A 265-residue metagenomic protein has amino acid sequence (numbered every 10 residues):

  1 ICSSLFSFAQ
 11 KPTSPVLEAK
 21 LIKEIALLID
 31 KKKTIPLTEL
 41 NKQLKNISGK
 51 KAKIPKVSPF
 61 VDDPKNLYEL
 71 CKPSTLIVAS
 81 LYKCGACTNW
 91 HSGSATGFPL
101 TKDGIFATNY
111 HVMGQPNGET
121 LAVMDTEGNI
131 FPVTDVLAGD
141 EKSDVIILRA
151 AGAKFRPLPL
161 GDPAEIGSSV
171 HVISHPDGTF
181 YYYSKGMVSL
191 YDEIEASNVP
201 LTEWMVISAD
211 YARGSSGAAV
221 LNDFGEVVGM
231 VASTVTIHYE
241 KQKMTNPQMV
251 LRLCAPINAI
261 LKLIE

Functional and structural regions predicted by a protein language model:
C2-S4: N-terminal signal peptide c-region/cleavage motif recognized by signal peptidases
S7-A9: Boundary at the C-terminal end of the N-terminal hydrophobic targeting segment
K11-S48, F155-R156, V227-E265: C-terminal cap/linker of serine protease catalytic domains
P59-K65, T75, S80-D103, F131-P132 (+2 more regions): A conserved glycine-rich beta-strand in the N-terminal activation segment of trypsin-fold
D63, C87-W90, V112-P116, R156-E203 (+2 more regions): Flexible, gly/ser-rich surface segments that form the specificity/activation loops bordering the active-site cleft
K83, T101-I173, G178-Y182: Conserved active-site neighborhood of the chymotrypsin/trypsin-like protease fold
F98-P99, D210-V231: Catalytic nucleophile loop of clan PA
S143-A150, E195-V206: Short, solvent-exposed secondary-structure boundary/capping segments
